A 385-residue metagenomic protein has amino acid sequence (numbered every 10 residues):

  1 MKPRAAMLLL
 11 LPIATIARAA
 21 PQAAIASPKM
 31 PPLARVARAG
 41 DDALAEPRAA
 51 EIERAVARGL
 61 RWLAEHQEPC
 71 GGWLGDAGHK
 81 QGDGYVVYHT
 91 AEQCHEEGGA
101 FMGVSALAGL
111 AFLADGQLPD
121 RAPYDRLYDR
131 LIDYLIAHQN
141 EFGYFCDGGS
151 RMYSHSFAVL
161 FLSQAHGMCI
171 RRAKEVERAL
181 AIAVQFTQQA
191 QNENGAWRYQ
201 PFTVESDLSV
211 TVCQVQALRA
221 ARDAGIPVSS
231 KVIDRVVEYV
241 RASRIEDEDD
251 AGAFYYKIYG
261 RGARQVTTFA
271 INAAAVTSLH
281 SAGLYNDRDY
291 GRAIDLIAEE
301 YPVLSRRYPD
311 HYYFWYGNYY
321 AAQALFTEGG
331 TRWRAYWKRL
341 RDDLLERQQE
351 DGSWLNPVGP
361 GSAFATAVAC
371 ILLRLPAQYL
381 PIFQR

Functional and structural regions predicted by a protein language model:
M1-A5: Positively charged n-region of N-terminal signal peptides that target proteins for export
A6-T15: Bacterial N-terminal signal peptides
T15-A24: Bacterial Sec-dependent signal peptides at the C-terminal "C-region" and cleavage site
A23-R61, E65, P69-L127, N140-Q185 (+3 more regions): An alpha-helical repeat/solenoid feature that recognizes helix-turn-helix modules
D125, I132-Y134: Active-site-surrounding "flap" and adjacent substrate/cofactor-binding loops of secreted or lumenal enzymes, prototyped
L344-G361: Conserved blade-ending motifs and adjacent loop-strand segments that build the rim/top face of beta-propeller domains
